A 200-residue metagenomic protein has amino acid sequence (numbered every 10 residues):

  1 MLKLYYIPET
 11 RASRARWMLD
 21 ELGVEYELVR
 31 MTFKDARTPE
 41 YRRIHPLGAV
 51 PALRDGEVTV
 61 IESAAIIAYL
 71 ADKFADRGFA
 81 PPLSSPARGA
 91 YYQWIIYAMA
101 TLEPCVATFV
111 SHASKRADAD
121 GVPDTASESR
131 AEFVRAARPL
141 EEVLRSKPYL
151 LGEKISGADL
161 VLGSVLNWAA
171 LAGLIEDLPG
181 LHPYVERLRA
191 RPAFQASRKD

Functional and structural regions predicted by a protein language model:
M1-S127: GST-like domain detector, emphasizing the conserved glutathione-binding G-site in the N-terminal thioredoxin-like
L47, K73, S146-K147, R191: Structured helix-beta-strand junction loops
G56-E57, S164, A196: Hydrophobic positions within alpha-helical membrane elements
A65, G180, A193: Residue-level recognition of oxygen-bearing side chains
A71, V165-L166, R198: Active-site-flanking alpha-helical
A98-A190: GST-like fold's C-terminal all-alpha helical module
F133, P192-D200: Charged/polar, low-hydrophobicity segments characteristic of intrinsically disordered regions and flexible loops
